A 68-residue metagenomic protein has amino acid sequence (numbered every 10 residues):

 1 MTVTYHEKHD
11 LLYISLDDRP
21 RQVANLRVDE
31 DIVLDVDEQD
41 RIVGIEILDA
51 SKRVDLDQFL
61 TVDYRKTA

Functional and structural regions predicted by a protein language model:
M1-A68: Small, basic N-terminal interaction modules of short regulatory proteins
